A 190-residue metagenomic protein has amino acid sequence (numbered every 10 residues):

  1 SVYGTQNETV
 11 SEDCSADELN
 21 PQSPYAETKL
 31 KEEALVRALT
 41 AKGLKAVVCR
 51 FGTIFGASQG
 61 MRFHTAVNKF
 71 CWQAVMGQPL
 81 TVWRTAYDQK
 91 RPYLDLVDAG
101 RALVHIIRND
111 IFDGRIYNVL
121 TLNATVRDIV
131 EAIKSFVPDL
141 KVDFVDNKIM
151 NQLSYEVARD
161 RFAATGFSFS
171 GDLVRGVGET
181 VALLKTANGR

Functional and structural regions predicted by a protein language model:
S1, T53, N123: PG/GG-rich flexible active-site loop of Rossmann-like NAD(P)H-dependent oxidoreductases, especially the SDR superfamily
V2-E8, G43-L44, V75, F136-D139: Proline-centered turn/helix-capping motifs that create local helix->coil transitions or kinks
N7-V48, T53, Q59: Catalytic helix-loop patch of NAD(P)-dependent Rossmann-fold dehydrogenases
A16-E18, A46-V47, F51-G60, K69-L94 (+1 more regions): A conserved pocket-lining segment of Rossmann-fold NAD(P)-dependent short-chain dehydrogenase/reductase
L30-R37, N68-C71, R101: Conserved active-site helix of classical SDR/Rossmann-fold NAD(P)-dependent CH-OH oxidoreductases
T65: Acidic donor-binding loop at a coil-to-helix junction in glycosyltransferase catalytic cores that engages
Q78, W83-R190: C-terminal substrate-binding subdomain of Rossmann-fold SDR/epimerase-dehydratase oxidoreductases
